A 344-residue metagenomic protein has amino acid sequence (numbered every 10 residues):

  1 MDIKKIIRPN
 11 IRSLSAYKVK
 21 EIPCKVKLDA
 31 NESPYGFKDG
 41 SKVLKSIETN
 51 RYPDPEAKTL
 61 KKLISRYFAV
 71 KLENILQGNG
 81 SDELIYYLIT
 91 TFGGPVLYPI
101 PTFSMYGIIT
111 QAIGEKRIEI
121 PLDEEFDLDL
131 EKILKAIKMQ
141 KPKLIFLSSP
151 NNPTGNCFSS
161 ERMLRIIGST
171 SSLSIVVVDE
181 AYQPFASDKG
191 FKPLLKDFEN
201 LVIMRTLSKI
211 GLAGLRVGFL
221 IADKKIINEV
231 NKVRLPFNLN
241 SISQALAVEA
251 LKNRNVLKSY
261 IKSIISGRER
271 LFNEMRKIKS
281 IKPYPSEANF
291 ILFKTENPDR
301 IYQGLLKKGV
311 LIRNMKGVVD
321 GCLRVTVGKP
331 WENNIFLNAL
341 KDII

Functional and structural regions predicted by a protein language model:
M1-E56, L63-R66, Q140-K141: N-terminal "arm"/small-domain region of PLP-dependent enzymes with the aminotransferase-like
I7, T90-L147: PLP-dependent aminotransferase-like
A57-P95: Phosphate-binding glycine-rich loop
K71-I75, E180, N200, G321: Short acidic capping loops at alpha-helix termini that bridge into adjacent secondary structure
Q111, L128-Q140, P153-I210, I226: Active-site pre-lysine segment of PLP-dependent enzymes
N200-K277, K282-P283: PLP-dependent aminotransferase class I/II
I265, M275-K308: Conserved PLP-binding catalytic core of the aspartate aminotransferase-like
K307-K308, G317-I344: PLP-dependent enzyme catalytic core of the Aspartate aminotransferase-like
